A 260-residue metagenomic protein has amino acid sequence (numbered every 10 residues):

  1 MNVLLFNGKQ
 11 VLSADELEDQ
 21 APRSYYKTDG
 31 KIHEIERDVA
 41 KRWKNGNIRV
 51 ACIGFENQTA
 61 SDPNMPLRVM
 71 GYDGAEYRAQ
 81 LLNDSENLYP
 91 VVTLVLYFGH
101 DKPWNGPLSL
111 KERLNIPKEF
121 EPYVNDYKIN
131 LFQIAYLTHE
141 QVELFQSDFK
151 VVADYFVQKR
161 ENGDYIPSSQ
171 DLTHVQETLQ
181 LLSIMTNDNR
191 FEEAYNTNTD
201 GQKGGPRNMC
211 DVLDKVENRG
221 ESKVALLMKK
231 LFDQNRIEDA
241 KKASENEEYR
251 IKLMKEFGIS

Functional and structural regions predicted by a protein language model:
N2-S260: Elongated, amphipathic alpha-helical interaction scaffolds
